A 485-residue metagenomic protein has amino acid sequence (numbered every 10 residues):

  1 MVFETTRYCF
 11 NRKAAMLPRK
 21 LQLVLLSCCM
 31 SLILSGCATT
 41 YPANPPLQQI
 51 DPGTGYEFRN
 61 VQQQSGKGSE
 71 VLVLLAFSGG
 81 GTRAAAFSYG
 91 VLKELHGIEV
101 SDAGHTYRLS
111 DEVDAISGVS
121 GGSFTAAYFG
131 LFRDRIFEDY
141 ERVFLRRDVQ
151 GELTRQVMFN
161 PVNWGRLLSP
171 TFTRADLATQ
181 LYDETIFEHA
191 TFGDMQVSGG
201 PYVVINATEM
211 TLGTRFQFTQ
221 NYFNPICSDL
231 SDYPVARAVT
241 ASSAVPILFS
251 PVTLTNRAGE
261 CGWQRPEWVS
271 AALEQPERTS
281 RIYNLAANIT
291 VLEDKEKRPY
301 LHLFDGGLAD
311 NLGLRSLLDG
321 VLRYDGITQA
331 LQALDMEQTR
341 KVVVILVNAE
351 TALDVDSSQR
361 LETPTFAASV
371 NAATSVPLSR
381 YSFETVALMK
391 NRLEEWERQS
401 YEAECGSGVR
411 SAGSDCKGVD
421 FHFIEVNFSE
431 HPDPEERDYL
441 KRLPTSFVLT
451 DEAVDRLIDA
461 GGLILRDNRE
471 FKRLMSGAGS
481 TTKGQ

Functional and structural regions predicted by a protein language model:
M1: Catalytic domains of riboflavin
E4-L25: Bacterial N-terminal signal peptides that target proteins for export
K20, G36-Q485: Catalytic domains of lipid- and phosphate-ester/thioester hydrolases
V24-S35: Bacterial N-terminal signal peptides
